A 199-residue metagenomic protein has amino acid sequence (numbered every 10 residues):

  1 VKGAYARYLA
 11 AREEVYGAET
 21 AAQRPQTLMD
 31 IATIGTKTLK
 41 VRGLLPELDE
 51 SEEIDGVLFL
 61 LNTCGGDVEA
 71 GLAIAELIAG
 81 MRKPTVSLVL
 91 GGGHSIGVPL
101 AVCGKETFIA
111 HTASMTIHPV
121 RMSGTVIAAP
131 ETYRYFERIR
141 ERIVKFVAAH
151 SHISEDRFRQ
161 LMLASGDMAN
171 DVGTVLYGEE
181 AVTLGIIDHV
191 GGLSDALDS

Functional and structural regions predicted by a protein language model:
V1-S199: Terminal-region recognition feature
